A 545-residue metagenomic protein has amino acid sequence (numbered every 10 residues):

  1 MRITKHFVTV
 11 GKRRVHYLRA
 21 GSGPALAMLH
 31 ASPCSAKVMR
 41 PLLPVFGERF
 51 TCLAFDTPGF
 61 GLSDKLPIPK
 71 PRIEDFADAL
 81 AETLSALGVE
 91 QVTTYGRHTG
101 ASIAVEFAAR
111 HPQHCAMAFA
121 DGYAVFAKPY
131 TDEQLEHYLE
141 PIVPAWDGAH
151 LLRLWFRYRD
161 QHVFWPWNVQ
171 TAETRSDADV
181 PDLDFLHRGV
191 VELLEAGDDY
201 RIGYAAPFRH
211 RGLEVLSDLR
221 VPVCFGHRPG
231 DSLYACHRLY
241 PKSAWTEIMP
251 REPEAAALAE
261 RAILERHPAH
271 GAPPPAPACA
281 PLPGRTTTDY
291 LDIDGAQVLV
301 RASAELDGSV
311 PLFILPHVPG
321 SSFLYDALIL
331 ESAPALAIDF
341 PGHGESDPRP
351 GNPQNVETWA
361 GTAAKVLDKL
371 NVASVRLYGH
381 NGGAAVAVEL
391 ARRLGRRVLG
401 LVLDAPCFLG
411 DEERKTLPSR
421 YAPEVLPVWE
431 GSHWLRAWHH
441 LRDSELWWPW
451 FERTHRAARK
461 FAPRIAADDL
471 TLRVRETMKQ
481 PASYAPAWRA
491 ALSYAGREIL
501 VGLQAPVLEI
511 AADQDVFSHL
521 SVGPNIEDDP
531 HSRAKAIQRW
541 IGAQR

Functional and structural regions predicted by a protein language model:
M1-R14, A272-V298: N-terminal cap/lid segment of alpha/beta-hydrolase-fold proteins
G11-K65, R301-D347: Conserved HGGG/HGGXW glycine-rich cap/lid loop of the alpha/beta-hydrolase fold
A54-T99, A337-G382: Active-site loop/oxyanion-hole signature of alpha/beta-hydrolase fold enzymes
D56, T93, A116-F119, R376 (+1 more regions): Residue in the alpha/beta-hydrolase core beta-strand immediately N-terminal to the catalytic nucleophile
A101-P112, A118, A384-G395, L401: Short glycine-enriched nucleophile-adjacent loop and the immediately C-terminal alpha-helix near the catalytic center
A109, M117-H150, R392, G400-W434: Flexible "cap/lid" loop of the alpha/beta hydrolase fold
L183-R238, A462-S521: Conserved serine/cysteine hydrolase catalytic core
P241-T288, V522-R545: Catalytic active-site module of serine/aspartate enzymes centered on a nucleophile-bearing elbow/loop
